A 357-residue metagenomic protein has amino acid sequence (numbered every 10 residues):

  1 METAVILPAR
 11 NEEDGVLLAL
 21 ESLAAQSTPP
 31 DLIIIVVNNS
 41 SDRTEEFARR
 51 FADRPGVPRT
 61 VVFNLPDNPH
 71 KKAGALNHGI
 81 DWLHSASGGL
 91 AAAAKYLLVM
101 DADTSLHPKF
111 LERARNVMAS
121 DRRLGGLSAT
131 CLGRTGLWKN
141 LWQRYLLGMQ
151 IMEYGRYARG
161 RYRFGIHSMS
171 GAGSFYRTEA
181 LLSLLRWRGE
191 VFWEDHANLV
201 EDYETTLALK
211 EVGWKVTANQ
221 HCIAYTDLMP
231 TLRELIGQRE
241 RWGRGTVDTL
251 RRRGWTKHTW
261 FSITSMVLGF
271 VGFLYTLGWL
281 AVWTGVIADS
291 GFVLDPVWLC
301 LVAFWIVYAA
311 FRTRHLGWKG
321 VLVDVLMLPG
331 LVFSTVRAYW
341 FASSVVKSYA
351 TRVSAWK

Functional and structural regions predicted by a protein language model:
E2-A4, L32, E204: Cell-envelope/extracellular polymer assembly enzymes that use nucleotide-activated donors
P8, D31-S40, F63-L65: Short beta-strand/loop segment that forms part of the nucleotide-sugar
L17, D42-F51, K109: Acidic helix N-cap motif at the loop->helix transition within catalytic regions of sugar-transfer enzymes
E21-P30: Short, acidic, metal-binding catalytic loop of nucleotide-sugar glycosyltransferases
E46-W82, A86-L90: Conserved donor nucleotide-binding strand/loop of the catalytic core
K71-K95, P108-N198, E240-G243: Long helical/loop segments within the catalytic core of UDP-sugar-dependent glycosyltransferases, especially the large
M118-A158, F192-S265, W340-S343: Catalytic donor/gating beta->alpha subdomain of glycosyltransferases that bind UDP-sugars
V267-R352: Membrane-embedded multi-pass helical conduit in multi-pass membrane proteins, especially envelope-biosynthetic
